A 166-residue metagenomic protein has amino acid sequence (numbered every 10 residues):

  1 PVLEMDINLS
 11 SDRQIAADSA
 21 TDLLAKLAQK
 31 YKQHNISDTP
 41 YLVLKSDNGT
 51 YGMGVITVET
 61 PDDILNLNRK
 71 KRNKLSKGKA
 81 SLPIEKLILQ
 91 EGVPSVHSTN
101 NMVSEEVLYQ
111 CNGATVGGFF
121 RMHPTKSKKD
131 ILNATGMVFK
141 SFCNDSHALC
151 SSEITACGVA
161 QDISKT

Functional and structural regions predicted by a protein language model:
P1-D38: Conserved N-proximal alpha/beta basic substrate-recognition cap immediately N-terminal to, or forming the N-lobe
V2-S10, D47-Y51, R72: A near-ubiquitous, low-amplitude feature marking generic local secondary-structure context
M5-D6, L89, A160: Generic low-polarity alpha-helical segments
S10-T21, P61, E153, C157 (+1 more regions): Generic detection of long, well-ordered alpha-helical segments
S19, N68, S127, D145 (+1 more regions): Serine/threonine-rich low-complexity intrinsically disordered regions
A25-A28, H34-L42, N48-F142: Phosphate-binding site of ATP-dependent enzymes
T135-T166: Conserved catalytic alpha/beta cores of large enzymes that bind or transform nucleotide phosphates and polynucleotides
